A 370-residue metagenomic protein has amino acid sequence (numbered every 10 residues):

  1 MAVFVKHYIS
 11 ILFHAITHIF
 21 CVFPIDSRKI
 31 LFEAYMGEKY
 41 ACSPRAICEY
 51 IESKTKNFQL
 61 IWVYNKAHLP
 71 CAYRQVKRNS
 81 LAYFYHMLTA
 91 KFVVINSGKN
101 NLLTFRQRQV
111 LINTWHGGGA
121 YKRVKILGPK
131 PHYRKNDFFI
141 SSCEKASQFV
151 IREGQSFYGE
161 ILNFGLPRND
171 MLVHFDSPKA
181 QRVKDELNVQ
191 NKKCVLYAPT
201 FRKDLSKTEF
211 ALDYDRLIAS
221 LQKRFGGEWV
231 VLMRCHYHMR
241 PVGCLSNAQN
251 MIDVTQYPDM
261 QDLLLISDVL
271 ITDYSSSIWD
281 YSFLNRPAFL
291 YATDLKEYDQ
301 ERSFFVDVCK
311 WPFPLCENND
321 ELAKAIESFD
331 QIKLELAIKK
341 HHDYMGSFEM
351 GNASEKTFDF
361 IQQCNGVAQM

Functional and structural regions predicted by a protein language model:
M1-M36, C42: Membrane-proximal basic amphipathic "stem/tether" segments
A2-T17, Y121-G128, R134-F210, Y237-H238 (+1 more regions): A nucleotide-sugar donor-handling region in carbohydrate enzymes
K29-H174: Active-site and donor-binding regions of nucleotide-sugar-utilizing enzymes
A41-Y50, P167-C244, C316-N318, E349 (+1 more regions): Conserved catalytic-core segment of nucleotide-activated headgroup transferases in glycan assembly
V76-F92, Y237-W279: Donor nucleotide-activated moiety binding/catalytic core segment of transferases that use nucleotide-activated donors
V93-W115, Y257-E301: A donor-sugar binding/catalytic signature common to diverse glycosyltransferases and related nucleotide-sugar
S276-G346: Catalytic binding pocket for nucleotide-activated donors in carbohydrate/polymer assembly enzymes
M350-M370: C-terminal alpha-helical cap of glycosyltransferases
